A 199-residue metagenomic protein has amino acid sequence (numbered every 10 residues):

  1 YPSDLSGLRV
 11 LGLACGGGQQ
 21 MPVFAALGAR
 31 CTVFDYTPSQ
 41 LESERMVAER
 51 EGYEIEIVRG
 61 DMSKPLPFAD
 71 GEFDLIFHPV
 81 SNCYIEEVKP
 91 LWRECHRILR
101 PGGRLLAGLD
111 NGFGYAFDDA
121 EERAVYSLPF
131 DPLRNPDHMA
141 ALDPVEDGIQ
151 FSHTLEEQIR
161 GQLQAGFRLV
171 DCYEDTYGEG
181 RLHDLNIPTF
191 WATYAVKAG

Functional and structural regions predicted by a protein language model:
Y1-L8: Conserved alpha-helix/loop element of class I SAM-dependent methyltransferases that forms part of the SAM/SAH-binding
L8-P65: Class I SAM-dependent methyltransferase SAM/SAH-binding core
S63-I76: A short acidic, Gly/Pro-enriched loop at the edge of an enzyme's catalytic core that lines a small-molecule cofactor
D74-K89: A short SAM/SAH-binding and catalytic strip from SAM-dependent methyltransferases
K89-R104: A short glycine-rich, Lys/Arg-flanked "PGG" loop and its adjoining helix->strand segment in the class I
R104-H138: Conserved class I S-adenosyl-L-methionine
I149-C172: Short alpha-helix
A165-F167, R181-G199: Core SAM-dependent methyltransferase catalytic element
